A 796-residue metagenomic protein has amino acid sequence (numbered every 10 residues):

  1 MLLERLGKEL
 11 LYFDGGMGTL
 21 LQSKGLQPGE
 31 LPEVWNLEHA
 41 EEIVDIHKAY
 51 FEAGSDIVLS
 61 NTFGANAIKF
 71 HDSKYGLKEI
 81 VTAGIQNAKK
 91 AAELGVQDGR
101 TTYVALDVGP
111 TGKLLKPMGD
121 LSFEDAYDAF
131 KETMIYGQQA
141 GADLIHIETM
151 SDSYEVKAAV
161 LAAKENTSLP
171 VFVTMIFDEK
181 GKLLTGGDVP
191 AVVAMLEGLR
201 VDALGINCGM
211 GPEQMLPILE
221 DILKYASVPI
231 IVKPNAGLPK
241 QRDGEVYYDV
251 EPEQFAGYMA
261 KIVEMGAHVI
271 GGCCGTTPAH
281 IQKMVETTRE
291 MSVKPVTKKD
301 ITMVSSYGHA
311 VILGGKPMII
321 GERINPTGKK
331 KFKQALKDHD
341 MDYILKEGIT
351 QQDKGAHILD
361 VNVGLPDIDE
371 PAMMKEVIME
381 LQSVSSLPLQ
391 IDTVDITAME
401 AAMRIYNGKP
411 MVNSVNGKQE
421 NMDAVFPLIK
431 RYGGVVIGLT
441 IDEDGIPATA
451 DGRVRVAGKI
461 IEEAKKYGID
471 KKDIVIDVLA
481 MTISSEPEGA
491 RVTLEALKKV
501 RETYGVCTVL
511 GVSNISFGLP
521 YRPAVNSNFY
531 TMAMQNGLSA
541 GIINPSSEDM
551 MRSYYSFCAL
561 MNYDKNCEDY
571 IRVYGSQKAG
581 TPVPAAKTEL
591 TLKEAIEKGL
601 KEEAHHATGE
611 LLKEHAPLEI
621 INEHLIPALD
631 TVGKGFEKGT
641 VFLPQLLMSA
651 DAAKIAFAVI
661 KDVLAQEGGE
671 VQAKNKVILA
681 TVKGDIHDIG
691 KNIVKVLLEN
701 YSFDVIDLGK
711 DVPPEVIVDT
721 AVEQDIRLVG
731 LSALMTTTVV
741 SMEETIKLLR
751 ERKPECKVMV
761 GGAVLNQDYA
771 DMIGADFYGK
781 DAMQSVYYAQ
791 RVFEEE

Functional and structural regions predicted by a protein language model:
M1-V475, M481-E796: Domain-level signal for soluble alpha/beta catalytic cores
